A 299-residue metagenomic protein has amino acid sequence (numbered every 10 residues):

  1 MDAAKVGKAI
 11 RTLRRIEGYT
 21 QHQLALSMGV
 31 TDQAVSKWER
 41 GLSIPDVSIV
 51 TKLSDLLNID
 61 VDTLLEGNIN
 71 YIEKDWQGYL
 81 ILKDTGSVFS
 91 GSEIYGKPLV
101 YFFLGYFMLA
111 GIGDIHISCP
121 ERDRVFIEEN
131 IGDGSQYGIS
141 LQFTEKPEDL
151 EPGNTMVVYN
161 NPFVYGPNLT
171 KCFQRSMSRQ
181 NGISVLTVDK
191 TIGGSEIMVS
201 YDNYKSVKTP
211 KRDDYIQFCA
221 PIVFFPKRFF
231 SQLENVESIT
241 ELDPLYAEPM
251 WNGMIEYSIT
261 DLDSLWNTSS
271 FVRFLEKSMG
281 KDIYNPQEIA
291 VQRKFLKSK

Functional and structural regions predicted by a protein language model:
M1-I16: A short, Lys/Arg-rich alpha-helix, primarily the initiator
R11, H22, T51: Residues within the helices of the helix-turn-helix
R11, R15, G29, R40-L42 (+1 more regions): Residue-level detection of the helix-turn-helix DNA-binding "recognition helix"
R15, L26, D55: Alpha-helical residues within the helix-turn-helix
G18-K37: Short alpha-helical DNA-recognition segment
S48-T63: DNA major-groove recognition helix of helix-turn-helix/homeodomain DNA-binding modules
N70-K299: Unchanged
